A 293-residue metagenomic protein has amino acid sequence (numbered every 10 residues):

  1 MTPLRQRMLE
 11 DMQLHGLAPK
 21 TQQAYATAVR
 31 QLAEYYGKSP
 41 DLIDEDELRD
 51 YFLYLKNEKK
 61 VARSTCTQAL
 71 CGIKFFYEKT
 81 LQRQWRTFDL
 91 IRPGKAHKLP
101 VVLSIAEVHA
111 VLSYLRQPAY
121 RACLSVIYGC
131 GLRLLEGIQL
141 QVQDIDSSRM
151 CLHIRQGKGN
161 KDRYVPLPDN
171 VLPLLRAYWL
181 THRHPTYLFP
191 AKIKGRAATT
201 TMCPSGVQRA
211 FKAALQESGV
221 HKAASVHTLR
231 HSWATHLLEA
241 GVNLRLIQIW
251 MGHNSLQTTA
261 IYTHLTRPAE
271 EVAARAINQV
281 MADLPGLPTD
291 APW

Functional and structural regions predicted by a protein language model:
M1-W293: Conserved catalytic core of the tyrosine transesterase superfamily
